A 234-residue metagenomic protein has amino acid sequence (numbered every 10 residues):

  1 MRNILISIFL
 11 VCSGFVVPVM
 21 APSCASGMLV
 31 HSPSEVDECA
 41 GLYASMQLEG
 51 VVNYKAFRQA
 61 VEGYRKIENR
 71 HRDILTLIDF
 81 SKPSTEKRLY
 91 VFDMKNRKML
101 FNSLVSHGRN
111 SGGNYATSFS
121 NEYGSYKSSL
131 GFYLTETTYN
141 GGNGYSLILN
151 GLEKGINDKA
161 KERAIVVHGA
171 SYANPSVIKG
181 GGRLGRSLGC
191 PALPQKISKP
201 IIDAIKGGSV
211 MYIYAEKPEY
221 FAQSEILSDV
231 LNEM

Functional and structural regions predicted by a protein language model:
M1-L29: Bacterial Sec-dependent N-terminal signal peptides
C24-L188, Q195-S209, E216-M234: Cell wall/extracellular polymer interaction/catalysis modules
